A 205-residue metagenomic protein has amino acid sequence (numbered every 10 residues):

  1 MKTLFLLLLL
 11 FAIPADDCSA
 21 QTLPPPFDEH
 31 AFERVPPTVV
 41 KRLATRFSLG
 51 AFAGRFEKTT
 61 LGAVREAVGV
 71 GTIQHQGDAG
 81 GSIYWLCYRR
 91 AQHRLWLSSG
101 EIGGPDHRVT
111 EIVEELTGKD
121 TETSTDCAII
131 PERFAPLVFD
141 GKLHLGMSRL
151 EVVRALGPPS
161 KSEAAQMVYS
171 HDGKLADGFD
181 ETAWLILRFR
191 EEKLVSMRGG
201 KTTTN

Functional and structural regions predicted by a protein language model:
M1-L4, Q21-L23: Short, low-complexity, intrinsically disordered N-terminal peptides in bacterial proteins
T3-A12: Sec-dependent N-terminal signal peptides
A15: Conserved functional hotspots at enzyme active or ligand-binding sites that engage polyanionic ligands
C18, T22-P37, T45, F56-D120 (+1 more regions): A cross-family detector of function-defining hotspots
G50-R55: A short, highly charged nucleic-acid-interacting micro-segment common to nuclease and nuclease-linked defense proteins
